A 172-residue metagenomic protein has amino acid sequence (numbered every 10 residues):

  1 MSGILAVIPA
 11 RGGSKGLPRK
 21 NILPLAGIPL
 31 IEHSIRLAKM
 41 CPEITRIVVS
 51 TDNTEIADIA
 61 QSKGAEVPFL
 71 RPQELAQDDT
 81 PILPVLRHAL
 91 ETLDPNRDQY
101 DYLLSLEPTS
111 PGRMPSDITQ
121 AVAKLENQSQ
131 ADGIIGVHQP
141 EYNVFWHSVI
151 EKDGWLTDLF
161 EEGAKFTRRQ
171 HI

Functional and structural regions predicted by a protein language model:
G3-S50: N-terminal glycine-rich phosphate-binding loop and ensuing alpha1 helix
I4, T45, E66, D101 (+1 more regions): Conserved acidic residues
A10, T51, E107, V137: Short beta-strand/turn micro-motifs composed of small residues that flank or help shape donor/cofactor-binding pockets
K15-R19, A76, P108: A short acidic, helix-capping loop that chelates divalent metal ions and anchors anionic groups
K39-E43, P95-D98, S129: Short helix-capping segments at alpha-helix termini
T54-L104, R113-Q120: Short phosphate-binding loop-to-helix
P84, H88, Y102, P108-I172: Conserved core of the sugar-phosphate nucleotidyltransferase
